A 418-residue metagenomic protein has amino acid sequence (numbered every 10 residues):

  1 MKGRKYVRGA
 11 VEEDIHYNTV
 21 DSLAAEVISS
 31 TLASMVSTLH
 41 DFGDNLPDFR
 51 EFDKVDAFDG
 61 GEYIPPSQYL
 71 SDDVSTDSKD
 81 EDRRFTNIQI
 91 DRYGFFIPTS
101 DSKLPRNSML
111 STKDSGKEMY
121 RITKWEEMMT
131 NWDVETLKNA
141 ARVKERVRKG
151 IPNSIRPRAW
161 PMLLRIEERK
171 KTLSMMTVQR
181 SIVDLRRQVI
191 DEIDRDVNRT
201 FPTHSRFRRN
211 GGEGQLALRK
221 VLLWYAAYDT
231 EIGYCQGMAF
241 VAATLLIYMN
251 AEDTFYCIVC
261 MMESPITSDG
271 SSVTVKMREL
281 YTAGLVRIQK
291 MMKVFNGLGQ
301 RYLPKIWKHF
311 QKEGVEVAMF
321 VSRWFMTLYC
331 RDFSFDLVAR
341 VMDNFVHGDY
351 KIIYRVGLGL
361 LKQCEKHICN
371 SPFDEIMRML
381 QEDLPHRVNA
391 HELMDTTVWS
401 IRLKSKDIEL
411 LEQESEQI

Functional and structural regions predicted by a protein language model:
M1-N139: Eukaryotic extended interaction platforms
G3, D48-D56, P66, S111-T112 (+4 more regions): C-terminal regulatory/linker segments that are acidic, Ser/Thr- and Pro-rich and often disordered or coiled-coil
T112, Y120-G297: Alpha-helical repeat/alpha-solenoid scaffolds of the HEAT/ARM/MIF4G superfamily and closely related elongated all-alpha
K171-S174, S181-Q188, Y248, E252 (+5 more regions): Eukaryote-specific, cytoplasm-facing alpha-helical/coiled-coil scaffolding segments in long proteins
L216, Q236-G237, C257, D336-R340 (+1 more regions): Short sequence/structural elements of tandem HEAT/ARM alpha-solenoid repeats
A217, Y225, D229-I232, G270 (+2 more regions): Cyclin-like alpha-helical protein-protein interaction core
A242-L245, M261-M262, I266-T267, T327-Y329 (+1 more regions): Hydrophobic residues within the alpha-helices of tandem HEAT/HEAT-like
Y256-I258, S264, S268, V346-L360: Membrane-interface alpha-helices
